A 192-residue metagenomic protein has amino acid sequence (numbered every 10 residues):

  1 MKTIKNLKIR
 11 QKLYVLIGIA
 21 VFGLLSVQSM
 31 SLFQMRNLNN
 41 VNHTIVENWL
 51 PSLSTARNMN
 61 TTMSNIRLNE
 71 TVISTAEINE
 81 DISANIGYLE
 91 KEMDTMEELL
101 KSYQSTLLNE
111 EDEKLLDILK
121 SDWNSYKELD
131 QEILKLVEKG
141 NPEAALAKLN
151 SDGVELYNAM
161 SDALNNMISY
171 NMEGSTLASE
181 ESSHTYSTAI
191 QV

Functional and structural regions predicted by a protein language model:
M1-R57, T61-D81, Q104, E111 (+4 more regions): Hydrophobic membrane-targeting segments
P51, K148-Y157, A189-I190: Individual transmembrane alpha-helices with interfacial aromatic-anchor signatures
T62-I66, S83-A144, E155-N166, E173-G174: Heptad-repeat alpha-helical coiled-coil/4-helix-bundle sensor or tether segments in soluble regions
